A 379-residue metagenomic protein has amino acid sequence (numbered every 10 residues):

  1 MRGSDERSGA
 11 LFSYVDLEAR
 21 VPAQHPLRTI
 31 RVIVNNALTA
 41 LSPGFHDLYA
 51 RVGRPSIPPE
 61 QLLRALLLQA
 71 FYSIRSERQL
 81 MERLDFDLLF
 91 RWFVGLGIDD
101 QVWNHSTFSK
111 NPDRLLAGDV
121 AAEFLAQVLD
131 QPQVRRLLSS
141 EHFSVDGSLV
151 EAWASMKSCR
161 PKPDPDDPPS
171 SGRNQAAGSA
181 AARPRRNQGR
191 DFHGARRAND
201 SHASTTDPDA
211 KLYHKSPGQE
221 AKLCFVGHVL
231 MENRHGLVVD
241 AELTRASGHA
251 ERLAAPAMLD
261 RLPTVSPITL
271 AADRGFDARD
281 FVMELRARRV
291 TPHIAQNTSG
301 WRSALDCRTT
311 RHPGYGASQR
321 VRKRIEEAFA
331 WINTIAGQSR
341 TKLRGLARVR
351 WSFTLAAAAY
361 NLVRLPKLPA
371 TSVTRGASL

Functional and structural regions predicted by a protein language model:
R2-L11, V15, R20, L27-L137 (+1 more regions): Basic, low-complexity intrinsically disordered segments
S8-S13, L41-F45, S106-F108, S204-T206 (+4 more regions): Short acidic (Asp/Glu) and glycine-rich catalytic loops that position anionic groups and cofactors
P22, P26, G53-Q61, S76 (+11 more regions): Secondary-structure capping and boundary motifs in well-ordered enzyme cores
R64-F71, L355-R364: Short, hydrophobic/amphipathic alpha-helical patches that form generic packing surfaces within helical domains
Y72-R78, F90-R91, D99-D100, D260-I268 (+3 more regions): Secondary-structure transition/capping motifs at alpha-helix termini and the adjoining loop/turn into the next element
D85, V94-R286, Y360: Polybasic low-complexity intrinsically disordered regions
P168, G172-D191, R274-A347, W351-T354: Helix-centered, glycine/charged polyanion-binding patches within enzymatic domains that contact phosphate-containing
I335, S339, V363-L379: A short, flexible helix-boundary coil/loop motif
